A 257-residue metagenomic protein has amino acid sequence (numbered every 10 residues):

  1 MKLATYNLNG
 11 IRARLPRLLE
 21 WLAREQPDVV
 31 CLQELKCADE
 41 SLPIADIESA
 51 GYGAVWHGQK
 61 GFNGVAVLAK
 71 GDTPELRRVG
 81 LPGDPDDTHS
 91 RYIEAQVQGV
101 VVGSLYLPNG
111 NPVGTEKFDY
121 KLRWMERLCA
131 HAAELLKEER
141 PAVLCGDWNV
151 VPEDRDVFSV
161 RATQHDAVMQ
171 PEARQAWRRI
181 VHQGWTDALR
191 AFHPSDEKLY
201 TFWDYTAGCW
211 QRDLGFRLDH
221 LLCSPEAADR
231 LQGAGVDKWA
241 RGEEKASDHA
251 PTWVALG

Functional and structural regions predicted by a protein language model:
M1-G10, G99-G114, C145, H249: Active-site-proximal beta-strand elements of phosphoester/diester hydrolases
M1-S49, W56, N63-V65: N-terminal, active-site-proximal structural segment of metallo-dependent hydrolase catalytic domains
Y6-N7, L22-E40, V102, H131-D154 (+4 more regions): Active-site beta-strand/loop signature of hydrolases that rely on acidic residues for catalysis
L35-K36, I44-P112: Structured beta-strand-rich core segments of catalytic domains in phosphoester-bond hydrolases
A50, W124-L218: Metal-dependent phosphoesterases centered on the DNase I-like endonuclease/exonuclease/phosphatase
G61-L76, D196, C209-R230, L256: Conserved beta strand-loop-helix elements of the APE1-like EEP
P82-G83, P108-M125, R161-D166: Surface-exposed cleft-lining segments at the edges of enzyme active sites
G235-G257: Surface polyanion/phosphate-binding segment centered on an Asp-His-Pro turn
